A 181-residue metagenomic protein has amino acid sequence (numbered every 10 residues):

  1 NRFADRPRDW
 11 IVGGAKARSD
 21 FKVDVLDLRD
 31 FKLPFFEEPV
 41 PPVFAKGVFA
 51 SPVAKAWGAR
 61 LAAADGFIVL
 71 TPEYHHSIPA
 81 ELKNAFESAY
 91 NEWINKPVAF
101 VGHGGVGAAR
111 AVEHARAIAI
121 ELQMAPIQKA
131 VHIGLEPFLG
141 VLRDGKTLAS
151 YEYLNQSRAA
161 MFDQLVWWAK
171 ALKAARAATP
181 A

Functional and structural regions predicted by a protein language model:
N1-F21: N-terminal beta1-alpha1 ligand-phosphate binding loop
P7-R8, V53, A111, M161: Hydrophobic alpha-helical membrane-association signature
K22-D24, A125: Conserved beta-strand segments of alpha/beta enzyme cores
L28-V48, L139-D144: N-terminal beta-loop-helix "entrance" segment that forms/cooperates in small-molecule cofactor or anionic ligand
V43-A125: Helix-loop-strand module that forms the ligand-binding subsite of alpha/beta enzymes
A50, L61, A125-A181: Glycine-rich phosphate/pyrophosphate-binding loop and the adjoining helix
